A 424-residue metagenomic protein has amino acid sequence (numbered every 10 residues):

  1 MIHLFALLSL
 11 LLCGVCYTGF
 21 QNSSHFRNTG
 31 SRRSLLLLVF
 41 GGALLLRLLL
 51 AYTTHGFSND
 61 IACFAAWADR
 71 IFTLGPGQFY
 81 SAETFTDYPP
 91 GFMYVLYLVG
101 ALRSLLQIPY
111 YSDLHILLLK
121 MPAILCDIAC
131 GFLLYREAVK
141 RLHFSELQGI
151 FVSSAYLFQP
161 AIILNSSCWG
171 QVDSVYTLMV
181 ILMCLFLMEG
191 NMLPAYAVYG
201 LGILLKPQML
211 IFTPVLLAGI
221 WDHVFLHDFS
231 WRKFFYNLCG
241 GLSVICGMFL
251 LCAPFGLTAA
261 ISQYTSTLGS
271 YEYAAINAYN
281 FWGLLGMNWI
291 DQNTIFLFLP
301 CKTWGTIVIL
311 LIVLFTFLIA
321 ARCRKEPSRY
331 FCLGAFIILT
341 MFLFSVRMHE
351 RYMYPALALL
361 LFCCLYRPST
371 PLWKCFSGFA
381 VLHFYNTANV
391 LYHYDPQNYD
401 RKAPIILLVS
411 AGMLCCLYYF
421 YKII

Functional and structural regions predicted by a protein language model:
M1-Q263, Y271-Y273, I290-D291, K302-I424: Multi-pass membrane glycosyltransferase architecture that uses lipid-linked
T265, Y273-A274, A278-L299: Membrane-interface interhelical connector segments
